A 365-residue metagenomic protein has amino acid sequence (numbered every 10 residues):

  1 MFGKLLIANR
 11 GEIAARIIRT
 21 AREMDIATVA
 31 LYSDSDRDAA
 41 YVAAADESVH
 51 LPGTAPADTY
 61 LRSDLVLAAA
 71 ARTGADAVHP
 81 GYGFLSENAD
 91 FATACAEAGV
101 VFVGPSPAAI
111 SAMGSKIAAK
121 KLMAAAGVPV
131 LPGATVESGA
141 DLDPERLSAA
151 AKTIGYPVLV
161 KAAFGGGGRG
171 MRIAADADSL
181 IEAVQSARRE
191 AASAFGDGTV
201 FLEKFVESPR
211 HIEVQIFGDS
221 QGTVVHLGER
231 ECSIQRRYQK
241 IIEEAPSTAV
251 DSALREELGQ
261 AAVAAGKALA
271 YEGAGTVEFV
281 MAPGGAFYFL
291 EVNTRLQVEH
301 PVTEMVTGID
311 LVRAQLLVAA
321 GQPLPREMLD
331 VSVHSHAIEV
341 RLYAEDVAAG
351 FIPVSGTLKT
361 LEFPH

Functional and structural regions predicted by a protein language model:
M1-V277, M281-H300, V306: N-terminal beta-alpha lobe that positions the nucleotide/phosphoryl donor in ATP/NTP-coupled carboxylate activation
V130-P132, A274-G275, Q322-L329, A349-P353: Acidic/polar loop patches that form or flank catalytic/metal-binding clefts of enzymes that bind anionic ligands
R189, V263, L324-P325, V347: Short beta-turn/strand-loop junction motif enriched in small, turn-promoting residues
G308-L311: Acidic/proline- and glycine-rich, intrinsically disordered low-complexity segments that serve as regulatory linkers
L329-H365: Glycine-rich active-site loop/lid that clamps phosphate-bearing ligands
